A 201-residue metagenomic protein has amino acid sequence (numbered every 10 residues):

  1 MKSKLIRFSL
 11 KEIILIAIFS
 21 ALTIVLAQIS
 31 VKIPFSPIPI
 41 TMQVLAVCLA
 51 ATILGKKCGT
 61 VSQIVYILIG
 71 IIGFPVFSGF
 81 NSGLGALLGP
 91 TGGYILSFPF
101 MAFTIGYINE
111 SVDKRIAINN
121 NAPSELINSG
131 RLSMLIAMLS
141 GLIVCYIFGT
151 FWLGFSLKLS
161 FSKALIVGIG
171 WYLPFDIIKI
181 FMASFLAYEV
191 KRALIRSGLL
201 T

Functional and structural regions predicted by a protein language model:
M1-S20, K163-T201: Alpha-helical transmembrane segments and their cytosolic interface
K2, I14-I16, V25, L84-C145: Short helix-perturbing small/polar motifs within transmembrane alpha-helices
K2-T60: Hydrophobic transmembrane alpha-helices
F8-I16, I40-V47, G59, P90 (+3 more regions): Residue-level signature of transmembrane alpha-helical entry/exit and packing/kink sites in multi-pass membrane
A17, A21, V25, L49 (+12 more regions): Generic alpha-helical transmembrane segments of integral inner-membrane proteins, especially permease/transport modules
A27-P39, I67-M101: Interfacial aromatic-anchored transmembrane helix boundaries in multi-pass membrane proteins
F74-F80, W152-I166: Interfacial helix-loop-helix junctions of multi-pass membrane proteins
